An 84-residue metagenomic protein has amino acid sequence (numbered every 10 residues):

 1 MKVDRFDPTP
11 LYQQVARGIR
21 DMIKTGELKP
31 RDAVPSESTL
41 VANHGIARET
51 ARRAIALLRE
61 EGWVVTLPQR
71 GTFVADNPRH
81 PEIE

Functional and structural regions predicted by a protein language model:
M1-I46, R53-V65, D76-E84: Extreme N-terminal segment that seeds HTH/winged-HTH DNA-binding domains in transcriptional regulators
R70-D76: Minor-groove-contacting beta-hairpin "wing" of winged helix-turn-helix DNA-binding domains
